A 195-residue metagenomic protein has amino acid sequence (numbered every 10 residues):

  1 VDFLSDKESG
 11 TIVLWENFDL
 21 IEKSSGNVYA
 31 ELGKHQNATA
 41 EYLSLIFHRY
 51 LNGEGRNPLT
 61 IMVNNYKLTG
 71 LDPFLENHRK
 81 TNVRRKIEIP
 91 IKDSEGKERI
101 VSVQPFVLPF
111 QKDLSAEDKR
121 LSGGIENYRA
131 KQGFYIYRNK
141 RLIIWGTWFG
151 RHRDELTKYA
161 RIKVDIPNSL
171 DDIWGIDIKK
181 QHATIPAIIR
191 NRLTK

Functional and structural regions predicted by a protein language model:
V1-L4, E8-G10, W15-D19, G70-N77 (+4 more regions): Bulky hydrophobic/aromatic packing residues
V1-V63: GHKL-type ATPase core
S5, L14-N17, N27, D72 (+2 more regions): Serine/threonine-rich low-complexity intrinsically disordered regions
E22-S24, E31, H35, K80-K195: Charged regulatory segments coupled to nucleotide-binding catalytic modules in large multidomain enzymes
S44, H48-E95: Accessory nucleic acid-recognition modules appended to NTPase machines
